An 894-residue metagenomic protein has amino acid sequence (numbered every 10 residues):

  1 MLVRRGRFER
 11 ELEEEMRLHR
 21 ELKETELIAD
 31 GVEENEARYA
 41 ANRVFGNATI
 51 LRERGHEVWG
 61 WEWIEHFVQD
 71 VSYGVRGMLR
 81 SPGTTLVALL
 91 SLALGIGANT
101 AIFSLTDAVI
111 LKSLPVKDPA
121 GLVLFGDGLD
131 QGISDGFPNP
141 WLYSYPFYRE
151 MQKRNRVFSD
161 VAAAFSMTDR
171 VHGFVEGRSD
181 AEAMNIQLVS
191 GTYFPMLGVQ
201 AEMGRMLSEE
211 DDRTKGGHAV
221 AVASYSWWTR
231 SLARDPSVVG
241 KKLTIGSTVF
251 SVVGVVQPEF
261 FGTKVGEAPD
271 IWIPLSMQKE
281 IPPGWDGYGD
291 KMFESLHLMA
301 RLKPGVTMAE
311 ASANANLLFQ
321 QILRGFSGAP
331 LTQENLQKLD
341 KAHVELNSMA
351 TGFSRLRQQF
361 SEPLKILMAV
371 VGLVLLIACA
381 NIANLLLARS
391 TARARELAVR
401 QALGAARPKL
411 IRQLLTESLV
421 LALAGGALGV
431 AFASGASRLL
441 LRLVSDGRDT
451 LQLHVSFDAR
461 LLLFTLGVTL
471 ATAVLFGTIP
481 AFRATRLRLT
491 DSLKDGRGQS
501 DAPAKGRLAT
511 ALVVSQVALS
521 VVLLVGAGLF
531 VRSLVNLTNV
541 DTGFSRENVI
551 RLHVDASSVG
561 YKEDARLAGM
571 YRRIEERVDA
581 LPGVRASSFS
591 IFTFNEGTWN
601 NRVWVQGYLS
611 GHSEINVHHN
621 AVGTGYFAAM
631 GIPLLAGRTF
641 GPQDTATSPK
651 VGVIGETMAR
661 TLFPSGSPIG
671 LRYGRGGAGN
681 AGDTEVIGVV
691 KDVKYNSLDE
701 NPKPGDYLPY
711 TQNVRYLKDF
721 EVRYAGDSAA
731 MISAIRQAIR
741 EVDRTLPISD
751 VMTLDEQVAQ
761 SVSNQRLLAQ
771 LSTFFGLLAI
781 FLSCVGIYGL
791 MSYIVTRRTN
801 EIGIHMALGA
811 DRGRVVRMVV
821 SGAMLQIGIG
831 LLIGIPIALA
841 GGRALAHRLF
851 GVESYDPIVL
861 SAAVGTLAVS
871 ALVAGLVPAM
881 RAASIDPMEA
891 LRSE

Functional and structural regions predicted by a protein language model:
M1-L90, R301, Q333-L336, D340 (+5 more regions): Negatively charged linear elements and acidic catalytic determinants
A41-T84, P115-V116, G132, P140 (+13 more regions): Membrane-helix entry/capping segments
G55-L86, G352-L356, L385-R412, T416 (+3 more regions): Alpha-helical transmembrane segments of integral membrane proteins
P82-V109, S113, A378-C379, A422-G426 (+4 more regions): Short, strongly hydrophobic transmembrane alpha-helices
G83, A378-G425, R486-Q499, V785-Q826 (+1 more regions): Intracellular coupling helices
L94-G128, A436-D446, L519-N548, S792 (+3 more regions): Alpha-helical transmembrane segments
L114-T168, E294-H297, A329, K338 (+2 more regions): Membrane-proximal extracellular/periplasmic loop immediately following the first transmembrane helix
M167, N185-E209, H218-E362, R438-R442 (+4 more regions): Mid-to-C-terminal secondary-structure elements that act as membrane-proximal/extracytoplasmic interface segments
